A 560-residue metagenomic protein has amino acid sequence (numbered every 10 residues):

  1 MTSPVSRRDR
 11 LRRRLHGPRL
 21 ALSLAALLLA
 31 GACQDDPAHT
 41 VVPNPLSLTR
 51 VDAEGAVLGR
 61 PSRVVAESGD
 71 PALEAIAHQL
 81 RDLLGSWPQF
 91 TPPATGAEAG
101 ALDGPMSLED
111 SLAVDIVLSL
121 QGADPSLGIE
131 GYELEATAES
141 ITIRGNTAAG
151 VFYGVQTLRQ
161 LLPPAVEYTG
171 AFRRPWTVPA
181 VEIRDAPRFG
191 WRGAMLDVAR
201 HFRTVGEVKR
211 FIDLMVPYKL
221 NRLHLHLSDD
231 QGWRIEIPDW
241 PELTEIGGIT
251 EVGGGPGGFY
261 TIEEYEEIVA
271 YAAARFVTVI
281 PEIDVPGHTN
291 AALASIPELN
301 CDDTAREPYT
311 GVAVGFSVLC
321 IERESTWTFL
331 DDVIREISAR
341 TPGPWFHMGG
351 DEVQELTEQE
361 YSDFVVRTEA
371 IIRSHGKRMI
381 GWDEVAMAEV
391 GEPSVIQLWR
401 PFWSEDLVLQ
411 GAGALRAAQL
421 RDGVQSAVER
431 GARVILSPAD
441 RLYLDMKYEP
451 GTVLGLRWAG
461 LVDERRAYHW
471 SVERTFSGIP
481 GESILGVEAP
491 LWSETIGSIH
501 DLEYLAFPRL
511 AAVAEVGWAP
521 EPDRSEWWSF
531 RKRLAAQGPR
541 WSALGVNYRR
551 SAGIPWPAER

Functional and structural regions predicted by a protein language model:
S3-A21: Bacterial N-terminal signal peptides that target proteins for export
R19-A30: Bacterial N-terminal signal peptides
Q34-F189, D501, V516-A552: Contiguous, structured surface segment used for ligand recognition
L83, P125-S317, S325-W327, D332-W345 (+2 more regions): Feature activates predominantly on carbohydrate-active enzymes
G193-M195, H224, W345-H347, M379-G381 (+3 more regions): Structural recognition of the beta-strand scaffold that forms the well-ordered cores of secreted hydrolase catalytic
A199, S228-D230, D284-H288, D351-V353 (+4 more regions): Active-site beta-loop-alpha junctions enriched in small/polar residues
P308-T310, V314-P393, R400-P401, L415-V424: Active-site neighborhood of glycoside hydrolase catalytic domains
E389-S394, W399-R560: Flexible, acidic glycine-rich loops studded with aromatic residues
